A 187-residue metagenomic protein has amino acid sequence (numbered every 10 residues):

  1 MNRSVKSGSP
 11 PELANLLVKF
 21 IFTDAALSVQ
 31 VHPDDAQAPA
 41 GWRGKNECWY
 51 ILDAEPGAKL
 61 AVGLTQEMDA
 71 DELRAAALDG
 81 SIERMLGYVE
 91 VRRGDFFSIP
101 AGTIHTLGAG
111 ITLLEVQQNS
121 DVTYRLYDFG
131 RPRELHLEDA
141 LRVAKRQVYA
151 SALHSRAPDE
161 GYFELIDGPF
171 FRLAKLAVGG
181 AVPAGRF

Functional and structural regions predicted by a protein language model:
M1-R93, G108-A152, R156-F187: Active-site region of the double-stranded beta-helix
